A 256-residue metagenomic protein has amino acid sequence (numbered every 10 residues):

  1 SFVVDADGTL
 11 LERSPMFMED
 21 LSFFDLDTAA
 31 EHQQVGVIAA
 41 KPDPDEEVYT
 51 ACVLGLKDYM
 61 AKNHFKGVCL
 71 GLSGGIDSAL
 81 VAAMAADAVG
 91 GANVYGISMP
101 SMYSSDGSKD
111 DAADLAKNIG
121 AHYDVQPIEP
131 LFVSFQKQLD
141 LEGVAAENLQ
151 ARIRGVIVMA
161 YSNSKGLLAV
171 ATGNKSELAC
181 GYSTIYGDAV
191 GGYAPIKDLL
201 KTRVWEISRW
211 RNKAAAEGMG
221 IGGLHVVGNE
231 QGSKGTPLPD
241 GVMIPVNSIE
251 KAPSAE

Functional and structural regions predicted by a protein language model:
S1-T50: C-terminal beta-strand edge segments of enzyme domains
V4, R13, L70-S73, A79 (+6 more regions): Generic beta-strand/beta-sheet core signal
M16-D25, N93-S98, M102-G143, A151 (+3 more regions): A conserved beta-strand->alpha-helix junction
A30-V35, G90-Y95, K137-D140, Y182-G191 (+3 more regions): Short acidic (Asp/Glu) and glycine-rich catalytic loops that position anionic groups and cofactors
E47-C69, I157, Y161: Phosphate/ATP-binding catalytic cores across multiple sugar-kinase/actin-like superfamilies, primarily ASKHA
K57-K66, D87, G91-V94, S134-K137 (+2 more regions): Conserved helix-loop functional segments at active or binding sites
K66-L72, I76-A113: ATP-dependent adenylation/pyrophosphate-handling site
V89, I119, G143-A216: Active-site adenylate/phosphate-handling loop in enzymes that bind or generate adenylated species
